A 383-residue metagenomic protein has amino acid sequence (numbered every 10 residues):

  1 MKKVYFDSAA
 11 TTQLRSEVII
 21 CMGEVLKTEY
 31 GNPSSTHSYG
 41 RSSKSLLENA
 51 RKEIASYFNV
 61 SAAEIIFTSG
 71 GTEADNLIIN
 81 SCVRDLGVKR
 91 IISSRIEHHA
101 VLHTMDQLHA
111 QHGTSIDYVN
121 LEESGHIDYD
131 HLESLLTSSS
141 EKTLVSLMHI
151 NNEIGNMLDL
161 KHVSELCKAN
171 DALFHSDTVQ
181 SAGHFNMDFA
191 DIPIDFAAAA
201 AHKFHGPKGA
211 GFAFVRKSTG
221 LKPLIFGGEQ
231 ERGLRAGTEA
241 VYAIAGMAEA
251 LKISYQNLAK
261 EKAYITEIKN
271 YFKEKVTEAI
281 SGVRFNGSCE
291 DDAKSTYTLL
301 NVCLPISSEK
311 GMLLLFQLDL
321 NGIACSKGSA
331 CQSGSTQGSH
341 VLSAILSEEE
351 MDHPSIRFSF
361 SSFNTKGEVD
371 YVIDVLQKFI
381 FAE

Functional and structural regions predicted by a protein language model:
M1-E383: Pyridoxal 5′-phosphate
